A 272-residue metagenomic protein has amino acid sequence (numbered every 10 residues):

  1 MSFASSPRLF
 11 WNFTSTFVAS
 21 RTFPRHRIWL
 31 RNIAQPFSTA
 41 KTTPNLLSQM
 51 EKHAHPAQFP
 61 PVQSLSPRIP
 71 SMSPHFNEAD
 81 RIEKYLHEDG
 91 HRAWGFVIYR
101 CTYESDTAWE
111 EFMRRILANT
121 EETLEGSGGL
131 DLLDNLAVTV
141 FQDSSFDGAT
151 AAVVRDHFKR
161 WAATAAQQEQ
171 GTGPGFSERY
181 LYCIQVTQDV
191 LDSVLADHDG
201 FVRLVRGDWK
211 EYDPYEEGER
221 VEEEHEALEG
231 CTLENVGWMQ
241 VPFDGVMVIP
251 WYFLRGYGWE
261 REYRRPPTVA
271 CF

Functional and structural regions predicted by a protein language model:
S2-A4: Fungal secretory targeting signals
S6-E234: Extended, charge-biased low-complexity segments that typically form long amphipathic alpha-helices/coiled-coils
E216-F272: Acidic, proline/glycine-rich low-complexity IDRs
